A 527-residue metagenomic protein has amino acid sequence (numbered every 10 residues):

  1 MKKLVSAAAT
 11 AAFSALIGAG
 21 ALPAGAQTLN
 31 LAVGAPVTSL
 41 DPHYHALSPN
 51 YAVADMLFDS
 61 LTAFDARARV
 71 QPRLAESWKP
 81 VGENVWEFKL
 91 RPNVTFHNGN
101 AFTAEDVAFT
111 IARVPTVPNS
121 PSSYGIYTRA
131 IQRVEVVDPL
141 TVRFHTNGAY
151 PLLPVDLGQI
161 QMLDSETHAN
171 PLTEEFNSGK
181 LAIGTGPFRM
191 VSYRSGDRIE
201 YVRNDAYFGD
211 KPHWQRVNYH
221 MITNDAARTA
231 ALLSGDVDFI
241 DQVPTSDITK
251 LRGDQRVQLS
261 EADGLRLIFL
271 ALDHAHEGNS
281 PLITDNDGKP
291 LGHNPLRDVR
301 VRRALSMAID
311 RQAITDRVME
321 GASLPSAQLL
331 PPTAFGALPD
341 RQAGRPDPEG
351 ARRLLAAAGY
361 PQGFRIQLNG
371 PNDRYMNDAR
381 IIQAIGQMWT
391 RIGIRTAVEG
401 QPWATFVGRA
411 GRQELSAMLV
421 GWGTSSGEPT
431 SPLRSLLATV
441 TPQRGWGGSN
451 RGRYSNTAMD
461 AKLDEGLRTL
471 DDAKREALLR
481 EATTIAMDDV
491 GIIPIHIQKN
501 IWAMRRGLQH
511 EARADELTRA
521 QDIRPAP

Functional and structural regions predicted by a protein language model:
M1-L4: Positively charged n-region of N-terminal signal peptides that target proteins for export
A9-G20: Bacterial N-terminal signal peptides
G20-A26: Sec/Tat signal peptide C-region and signal peptidase I cleavage site
A32-G82, F109-A112, T116-N119, L181-T185 (+1 more regions): N-terminal lobe/hinge region of extracytoplasmic solute-binding protein
A63-A66, K79, E83, R91-S122 (+5 more regions): Extracytoplasmic/periplasmic ligand-capture domains
K79, Y124-H168: Surface-exposed binding/hinge segments that line and control ligand-binding clefts or catalytic entry sites
G321-R341, I501-R505: Mature extracytoplasmic/periplasmic domains
L354, W502-P527: Long beta-strand-rich cores associated with HINT superfamily self-processing modules
